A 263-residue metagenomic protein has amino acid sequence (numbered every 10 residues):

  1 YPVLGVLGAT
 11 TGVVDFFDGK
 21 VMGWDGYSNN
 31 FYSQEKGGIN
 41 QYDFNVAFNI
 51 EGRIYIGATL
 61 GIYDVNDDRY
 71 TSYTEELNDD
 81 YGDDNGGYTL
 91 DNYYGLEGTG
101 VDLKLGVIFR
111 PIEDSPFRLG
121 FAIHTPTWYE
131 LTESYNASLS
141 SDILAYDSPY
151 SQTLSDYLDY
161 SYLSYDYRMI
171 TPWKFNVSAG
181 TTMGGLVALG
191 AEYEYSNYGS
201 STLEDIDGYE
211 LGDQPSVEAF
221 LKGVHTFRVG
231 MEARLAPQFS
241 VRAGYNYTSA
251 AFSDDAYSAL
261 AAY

Functional and structural regions predicted by a protein language model:
Y1-Y263: Outer-membrane beta-barrel porins/channels
